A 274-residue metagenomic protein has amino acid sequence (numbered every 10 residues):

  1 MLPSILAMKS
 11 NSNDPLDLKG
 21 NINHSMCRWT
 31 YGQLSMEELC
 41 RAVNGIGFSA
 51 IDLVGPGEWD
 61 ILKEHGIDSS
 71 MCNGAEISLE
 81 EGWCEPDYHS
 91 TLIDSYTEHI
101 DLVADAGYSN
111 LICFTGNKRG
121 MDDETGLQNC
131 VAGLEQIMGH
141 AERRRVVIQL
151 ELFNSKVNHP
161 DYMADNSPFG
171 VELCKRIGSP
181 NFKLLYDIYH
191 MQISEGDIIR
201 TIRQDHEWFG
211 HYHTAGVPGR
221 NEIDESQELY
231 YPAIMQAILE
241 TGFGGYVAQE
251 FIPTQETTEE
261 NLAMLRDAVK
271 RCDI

Functional and structural regions predicted by a protein language model:
P3-N44, G107-S109, A164-Y186, H190-I274: Histidine-acidic metal/acid-base catalytic patches
L16, E85-K183, I193: Active-site acidic/histidine proton-transfer and metal-coordination neighborhood in alpha/beta enzyme cores
T30-G32, G55-G57, A75-S78, N117-R119 (+4 more regions): Active-site-proximal loop/turn and secondary-structure-junction residues that shape catalytic pockets, frequently
E37-D60, H99, G107: Catalytic domains of carbohydrate-active enzymes, especially glycoside hydrolases
A50-D52, S70-N73, I112, Q149 (+2 more regions): Conserved beta-strand positions in the central sheet of alpha/beta enzyme cores
G57-I67, M121: Active-site-adjacent beta->alpha loops and helix N-cap segments on the catalytic face of soluble alpha/beta enzymes
